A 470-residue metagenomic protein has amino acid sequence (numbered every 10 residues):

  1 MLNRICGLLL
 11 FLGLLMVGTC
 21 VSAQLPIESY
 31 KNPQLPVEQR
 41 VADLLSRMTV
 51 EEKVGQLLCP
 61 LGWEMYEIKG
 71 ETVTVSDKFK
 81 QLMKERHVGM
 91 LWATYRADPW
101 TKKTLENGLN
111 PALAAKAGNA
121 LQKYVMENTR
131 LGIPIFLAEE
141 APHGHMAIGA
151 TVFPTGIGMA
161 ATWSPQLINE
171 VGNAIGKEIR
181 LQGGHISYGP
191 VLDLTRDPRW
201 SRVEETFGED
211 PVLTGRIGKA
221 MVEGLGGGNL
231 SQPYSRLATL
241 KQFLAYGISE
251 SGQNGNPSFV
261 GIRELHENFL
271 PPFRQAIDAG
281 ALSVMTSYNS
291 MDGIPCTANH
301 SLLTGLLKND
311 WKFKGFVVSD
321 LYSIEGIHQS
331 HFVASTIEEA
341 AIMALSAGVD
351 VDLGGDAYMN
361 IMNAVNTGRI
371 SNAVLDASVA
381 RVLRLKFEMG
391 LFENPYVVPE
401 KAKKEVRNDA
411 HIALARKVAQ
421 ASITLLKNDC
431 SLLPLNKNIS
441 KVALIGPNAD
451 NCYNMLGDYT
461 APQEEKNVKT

Functional and structural regions predicted by a protein language model:
M1-I5: Positively charged n-region of N-terminal signal peptides that target proteins for export
G7-G18: Bacterial N-terminal signal peptides
V21-T470: Glycoside hydrolase catalytic-domain context in secreted enzymes
